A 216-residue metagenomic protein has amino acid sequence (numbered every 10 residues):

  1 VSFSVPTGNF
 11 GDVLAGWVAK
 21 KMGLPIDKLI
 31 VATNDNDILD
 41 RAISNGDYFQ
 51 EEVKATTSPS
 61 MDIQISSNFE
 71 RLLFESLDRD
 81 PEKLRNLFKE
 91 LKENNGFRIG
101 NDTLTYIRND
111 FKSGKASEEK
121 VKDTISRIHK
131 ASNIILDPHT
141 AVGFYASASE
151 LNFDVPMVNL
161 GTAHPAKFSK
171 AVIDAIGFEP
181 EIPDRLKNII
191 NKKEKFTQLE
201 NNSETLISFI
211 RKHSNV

Functional and structural regions predicted by a protein language model:
V1-V216: PLP-dependent amino-acid enzyme catalytic core
